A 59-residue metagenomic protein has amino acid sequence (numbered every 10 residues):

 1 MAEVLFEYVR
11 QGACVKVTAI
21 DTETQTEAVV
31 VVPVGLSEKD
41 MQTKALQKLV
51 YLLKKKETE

Functional and structural regions predicted by a protein language model:
M1-V31, G35, K39-E59: Charge-rich, low-complexity N-terminal segments
